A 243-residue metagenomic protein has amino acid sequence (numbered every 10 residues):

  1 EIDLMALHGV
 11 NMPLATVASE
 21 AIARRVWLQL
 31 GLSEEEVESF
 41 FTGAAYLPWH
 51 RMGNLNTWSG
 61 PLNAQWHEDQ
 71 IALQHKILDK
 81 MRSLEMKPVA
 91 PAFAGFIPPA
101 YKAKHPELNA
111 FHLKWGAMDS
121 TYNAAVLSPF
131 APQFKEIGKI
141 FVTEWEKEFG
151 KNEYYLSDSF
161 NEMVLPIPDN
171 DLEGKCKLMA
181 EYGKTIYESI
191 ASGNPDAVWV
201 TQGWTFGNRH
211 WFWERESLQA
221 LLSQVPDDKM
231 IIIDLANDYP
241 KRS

Functional and structural regions predicted by a protein language model:
E1, A6, N11-S243: Catalytic-core regions of glycoside hydrolase
